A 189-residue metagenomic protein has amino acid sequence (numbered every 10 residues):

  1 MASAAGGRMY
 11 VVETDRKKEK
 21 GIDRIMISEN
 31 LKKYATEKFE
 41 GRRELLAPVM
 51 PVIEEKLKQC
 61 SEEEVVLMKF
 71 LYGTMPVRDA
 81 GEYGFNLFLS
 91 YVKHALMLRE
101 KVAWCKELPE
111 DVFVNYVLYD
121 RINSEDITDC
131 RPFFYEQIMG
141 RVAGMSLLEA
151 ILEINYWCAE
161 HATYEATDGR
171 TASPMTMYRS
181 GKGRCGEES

Functional and structural regions predicted by a protein language model:
M1-L152: N-terminal accessory/pre-domain segments preceding catalytic cores
G140-S189: Active-site neighborhood of thiol-dependent amide/isopeptide-bond enzymes
